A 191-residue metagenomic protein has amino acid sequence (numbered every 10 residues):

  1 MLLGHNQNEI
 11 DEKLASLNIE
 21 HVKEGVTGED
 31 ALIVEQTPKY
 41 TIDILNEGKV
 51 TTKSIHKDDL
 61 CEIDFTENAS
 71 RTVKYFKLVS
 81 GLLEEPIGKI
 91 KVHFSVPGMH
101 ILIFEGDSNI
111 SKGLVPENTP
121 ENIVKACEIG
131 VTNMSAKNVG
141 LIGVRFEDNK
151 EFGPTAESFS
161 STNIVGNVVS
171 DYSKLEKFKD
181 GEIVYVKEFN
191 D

Functional and structural regions predicted by a protein language model:
M1-D191: Cyclophilin-like peptidyl-prolyl cis-trans isomerases
